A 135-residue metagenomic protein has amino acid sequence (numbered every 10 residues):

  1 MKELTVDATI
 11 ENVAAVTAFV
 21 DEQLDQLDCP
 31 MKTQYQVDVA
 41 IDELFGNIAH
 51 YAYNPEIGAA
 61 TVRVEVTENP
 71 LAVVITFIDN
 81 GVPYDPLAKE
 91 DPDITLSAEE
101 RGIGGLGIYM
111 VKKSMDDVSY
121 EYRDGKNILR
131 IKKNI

Functional and structural regions predicted by a protein language model:
M1-L4, A8-I10, K112-I135: Flexible, glycine-/charge-rich segments associated with ATP-binding catalytic modules
K2-M31: Helix-loop-beta hinge of the Bergerat
V20-D42, E100-G102: Conserved short strand/loop->alpha-helix "switch" segment adjacent to the catalytic nucleotide/phosphoryl-transfer site
D42-N47, K113: Conserved polar catalytic motif of the HATPase_c/GHKL fold
I48-Y53: Short helix-loop "hinge" at the ATP-lid/N-box region of the Bergerat-fold HATPase_c
G58-V66: A conserved short beta-strand within the histidine kinase catalytic ATPase domain
V73-I103: Glycine-rich/acidic phosphate-handling loop/turn and adjacent ATP-lid/helix of nucleotide-binding kinase/ATPase domains
E100-M115: Glycine-rich phosphate-binding loop
